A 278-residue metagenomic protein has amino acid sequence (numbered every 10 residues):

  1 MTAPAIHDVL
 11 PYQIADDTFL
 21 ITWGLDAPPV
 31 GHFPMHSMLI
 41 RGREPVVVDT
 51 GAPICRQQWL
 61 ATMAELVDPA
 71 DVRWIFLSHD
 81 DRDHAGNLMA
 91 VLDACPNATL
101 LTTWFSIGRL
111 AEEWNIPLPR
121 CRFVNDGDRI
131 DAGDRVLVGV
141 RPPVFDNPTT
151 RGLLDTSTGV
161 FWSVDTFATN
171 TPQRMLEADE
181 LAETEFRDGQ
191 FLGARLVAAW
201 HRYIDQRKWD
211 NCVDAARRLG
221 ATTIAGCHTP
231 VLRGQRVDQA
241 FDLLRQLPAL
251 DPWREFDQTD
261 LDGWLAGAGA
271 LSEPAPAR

Functional and structural regions predicted by a protein language model:
T2-H7, R233-R278: C-terminal regulatory/interaction regions
P4, D8-A64, G152-V164: Conserved beta-strand hairpin/beta-sheet module of binuclear metal-dependent hydrolase folds, prominently
Q13, A98-T150, I204-V213: Metallo-beta-lactamase
G24-P29, G51-P53, F76-H79, L137-P143 (+1 more regions): Short, flexible loop segments at the rims of nucleotide/cofactor-binding pockets, characterized by
A52-P53, R82, A168, V231: Short, glycine/acidic-enriched loop or turn micro-motifs at the edges of active sites
C55-L101: Active-site metal-binding motif and surrounding structural segment of the metallo-beta-lactamase
P117-C121, E180, D242-L244: Short, hinge-like loop/turn segments at secondary-structure boundaries
P143-Q235, Q246-P248, L261: Metallo-beta-lactamase
